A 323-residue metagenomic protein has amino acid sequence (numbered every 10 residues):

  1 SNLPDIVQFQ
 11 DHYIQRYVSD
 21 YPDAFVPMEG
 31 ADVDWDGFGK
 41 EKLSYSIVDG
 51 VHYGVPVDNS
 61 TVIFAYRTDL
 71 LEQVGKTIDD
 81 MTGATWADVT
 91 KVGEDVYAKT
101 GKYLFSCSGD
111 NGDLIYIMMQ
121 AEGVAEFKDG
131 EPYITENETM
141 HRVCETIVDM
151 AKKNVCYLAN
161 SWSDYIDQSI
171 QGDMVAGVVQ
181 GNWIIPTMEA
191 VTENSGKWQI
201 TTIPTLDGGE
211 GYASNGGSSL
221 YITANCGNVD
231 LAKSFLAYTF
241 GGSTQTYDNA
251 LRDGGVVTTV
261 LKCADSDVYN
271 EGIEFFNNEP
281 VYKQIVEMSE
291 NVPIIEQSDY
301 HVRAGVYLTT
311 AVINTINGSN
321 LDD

Functional and structural regions predicted by a protein language model:
S1, H12, A84-D88, L158-Q171: Short helix-initiation/N-cap motifs at beta->coil->alpha
S1-Y21, G30-W35, I78, D207-E210 (+5 more regions): Conserved N-terminal structural module of periplasmic/extracytoplasmic solute-binding proteins
D5-Q8, A176-G181, Q199: Paired acidic/hydrophobic, glycine-rich loop segments that form the ligand-binding mouth/hinge of periplasmic-binding
F9-I63, A87-V92, A98, I117 (+2 more regions): Hinge/lid segment of periplasmic solute-binding proteins
P27-F38, M81-T82, V124-V143, A190-E193 (+3 more regions): Short, solvent-exposed loop/beta-turn-alpha elements that line the ligand-binding surface or hinge of extracytoplasmic
V51-V57, V62, E72, A87-Y133 (+2 more regions): Extracytoplasmic/periplasmic solute-binding protein
T90-D95, E131-N160, E189, I203: Glycine-centered hinge/linker elements that transmit conformational signals in sensory and ligand-binding systems
I184-N194, D207-T310: C-terminal lobe and pocket-closing loops of periplasmic/extracytoplasmic Venus-flytrap solute-binding proteins
